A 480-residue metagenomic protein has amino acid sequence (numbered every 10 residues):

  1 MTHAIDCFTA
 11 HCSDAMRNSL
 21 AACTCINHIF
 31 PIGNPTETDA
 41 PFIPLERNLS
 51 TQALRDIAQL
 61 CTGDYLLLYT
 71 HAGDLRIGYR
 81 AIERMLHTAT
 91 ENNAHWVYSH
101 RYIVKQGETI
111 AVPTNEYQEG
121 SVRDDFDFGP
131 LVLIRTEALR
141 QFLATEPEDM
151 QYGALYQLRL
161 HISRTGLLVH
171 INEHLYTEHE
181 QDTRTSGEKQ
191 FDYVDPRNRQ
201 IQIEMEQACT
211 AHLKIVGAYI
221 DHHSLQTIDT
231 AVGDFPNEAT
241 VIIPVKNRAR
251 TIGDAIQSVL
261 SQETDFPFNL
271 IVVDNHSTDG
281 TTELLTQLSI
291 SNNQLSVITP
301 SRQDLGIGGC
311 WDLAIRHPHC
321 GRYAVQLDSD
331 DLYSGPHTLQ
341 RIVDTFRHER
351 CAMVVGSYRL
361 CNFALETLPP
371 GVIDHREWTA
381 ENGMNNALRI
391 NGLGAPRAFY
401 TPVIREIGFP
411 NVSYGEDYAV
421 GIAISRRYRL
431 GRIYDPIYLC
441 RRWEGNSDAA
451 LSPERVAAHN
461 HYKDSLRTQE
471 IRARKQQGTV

Functional and structural regions predicted by a protein language model:
T2-S13, A239-T251, A255, Q262-E263 (+1 more regions): A conserved hydrophobic helix/loop-capping motif in glycosyltransferases and polysaccharide synthases
N18-H28, Q257-P267: Short, acidic, metal-binding catalytic loop of nucleotide-sugar glycosyltransferases
G33-T38, D74, D274-L284: A conserved acidic beta->alpha catalytic loop
L45-L60, S301-H319: Glycine-rich, basic loop-to-helix element that forms the pyrophosphate-binding segment of sugar-nucleotide handling
L60-R76, G321-L332: Short beta-strand-to-loop acidic/aromatic patch adjacent to the donor-nucleotide binding site
Y79-A111, H337-P370: Conserved donor NDP-sugar-binding/catalytic core segment of glycosyltransferases
K105-P130, P370-I390: Short, flexible, basic/aromatic active-site loop/helix in glycosyltransferases
D149-L158, S413-V420: Acidic donor-binding loop at a coil-to-helix junction in glycosyltransferase catalytic cores that engages
